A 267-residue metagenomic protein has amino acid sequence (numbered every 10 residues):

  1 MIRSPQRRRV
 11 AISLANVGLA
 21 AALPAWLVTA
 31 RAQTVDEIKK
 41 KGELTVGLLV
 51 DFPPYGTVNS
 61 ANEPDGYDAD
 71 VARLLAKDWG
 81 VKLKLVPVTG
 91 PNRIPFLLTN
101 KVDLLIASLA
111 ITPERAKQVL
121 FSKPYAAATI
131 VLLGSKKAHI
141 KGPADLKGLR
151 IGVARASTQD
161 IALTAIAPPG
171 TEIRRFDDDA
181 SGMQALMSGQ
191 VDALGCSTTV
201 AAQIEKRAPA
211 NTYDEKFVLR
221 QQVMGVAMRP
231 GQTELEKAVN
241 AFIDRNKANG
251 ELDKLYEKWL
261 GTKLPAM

Functional and structural regions predicted by a protein language model:
M1-A25, T29-R31: N-terminal secretory signal peptides
T34-S108: Extracytoplasmic small-molecule ligand-binding "clamshell" domains of the periplasmic binding protein/Venus flytrap
V35, G134-I151: Flexible hinge/capping segments at coil-to-helix
V58-S60, A72-V81, S122, Q159-R175 (+1 more regions): Ligand-binding cleft/hinge of the Venus flytrap
L85-P95, R174-Q184, Q222: Short helix-initiation/N-cap motifs at beta->coil->alpha
N92-P95, S108-K117, A162-A165, M187-R220: A ligand-binding cleft/hinge motif common to bilobed small-molecule-binding domains
A126-G134, A180, T198, A202-D244 (+1 more regions): Periplasmic-binding protein-like
T158-R175, T212-E215, I243-M267: Ligand-binding clefts/hinges and TM-proximal coupling segments of bilobed small-molecule sensing domains
